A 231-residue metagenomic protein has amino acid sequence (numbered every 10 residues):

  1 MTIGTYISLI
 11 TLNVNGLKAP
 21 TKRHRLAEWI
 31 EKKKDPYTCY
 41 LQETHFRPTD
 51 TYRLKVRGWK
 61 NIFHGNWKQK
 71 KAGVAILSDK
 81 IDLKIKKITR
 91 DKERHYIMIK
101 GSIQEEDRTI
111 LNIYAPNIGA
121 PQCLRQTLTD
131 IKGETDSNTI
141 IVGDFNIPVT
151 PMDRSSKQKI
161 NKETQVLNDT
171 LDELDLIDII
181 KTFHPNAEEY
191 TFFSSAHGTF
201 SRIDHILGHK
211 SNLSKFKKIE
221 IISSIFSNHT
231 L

Functional and structural regions predicted by a protein language model:
M1-L231: A shared catalytic/ligand-binding motif for oxyanion handling
